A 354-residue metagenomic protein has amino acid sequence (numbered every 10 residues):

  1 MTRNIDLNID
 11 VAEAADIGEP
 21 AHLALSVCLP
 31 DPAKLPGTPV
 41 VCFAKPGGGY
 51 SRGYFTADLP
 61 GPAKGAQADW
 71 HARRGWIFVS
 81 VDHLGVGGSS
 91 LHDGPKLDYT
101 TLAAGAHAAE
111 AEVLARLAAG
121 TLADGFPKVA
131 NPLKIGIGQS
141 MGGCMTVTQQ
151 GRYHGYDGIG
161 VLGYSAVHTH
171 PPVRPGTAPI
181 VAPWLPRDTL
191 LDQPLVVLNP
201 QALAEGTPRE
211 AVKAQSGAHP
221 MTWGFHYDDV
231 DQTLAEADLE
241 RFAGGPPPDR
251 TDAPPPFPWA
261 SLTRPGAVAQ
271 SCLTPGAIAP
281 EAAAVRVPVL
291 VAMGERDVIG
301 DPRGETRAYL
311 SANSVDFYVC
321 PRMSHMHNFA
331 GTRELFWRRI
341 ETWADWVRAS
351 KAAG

Functional and structural regions predicted by a protein language model:
M1-G37: N-terminal cap/lid segment of alpha/beta-hydrolase-fold proteins
P32-V79: Short, surface-exposed "cap/lid" segments of acyl-processing enzymes
R52-Y54, D82-L97, L117, M326: Glycine-rich "HGGG/HGxG" loop immediately N-terminal to the catalytic nucleophile of the alpha/beta-hydrolase
K96-K128: Alpha/beta-hydrolase active-site loop
A130-T169: Conserved hydrolase catalytic core segment
P179-A292, R296: Alpha/beta-hydrolase
M293-M323: Conserved loop-alpha-helix segment in the C-terminal half of the alpha/beta-hydrolase fold that carries the catalytic
C320-L335: Catalytic histidine-centered segment of alpha/beta-hydrolase-like enzymes
